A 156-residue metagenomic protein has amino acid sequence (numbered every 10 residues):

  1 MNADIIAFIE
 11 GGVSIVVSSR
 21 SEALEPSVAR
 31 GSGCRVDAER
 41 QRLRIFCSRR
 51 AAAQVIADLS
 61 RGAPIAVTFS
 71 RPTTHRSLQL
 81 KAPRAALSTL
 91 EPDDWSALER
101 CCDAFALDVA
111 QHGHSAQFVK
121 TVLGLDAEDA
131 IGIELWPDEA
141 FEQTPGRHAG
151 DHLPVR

Functional and structural regions predicted by a protein language model:
M1-G11: Extreme N-terminal tail/first-helix region
D4-I6, I56, K120-L125: A generic local secondary-structure boundary/capping motif
E10-S48, L78-Q79: Short beta-strand segments
V13-I15, A63-V67, R76-L80, D129-I133 (+1 more regions): Generic beta-strand structural signal
S48-R50, D138: A structural micro-motif recognizing beta-strand termini and the immediately following turn/loop segments
A51-C101: Short, structured beta-strand-loop surface elements
S88-R156: C-terminal edge-of-domain segments
